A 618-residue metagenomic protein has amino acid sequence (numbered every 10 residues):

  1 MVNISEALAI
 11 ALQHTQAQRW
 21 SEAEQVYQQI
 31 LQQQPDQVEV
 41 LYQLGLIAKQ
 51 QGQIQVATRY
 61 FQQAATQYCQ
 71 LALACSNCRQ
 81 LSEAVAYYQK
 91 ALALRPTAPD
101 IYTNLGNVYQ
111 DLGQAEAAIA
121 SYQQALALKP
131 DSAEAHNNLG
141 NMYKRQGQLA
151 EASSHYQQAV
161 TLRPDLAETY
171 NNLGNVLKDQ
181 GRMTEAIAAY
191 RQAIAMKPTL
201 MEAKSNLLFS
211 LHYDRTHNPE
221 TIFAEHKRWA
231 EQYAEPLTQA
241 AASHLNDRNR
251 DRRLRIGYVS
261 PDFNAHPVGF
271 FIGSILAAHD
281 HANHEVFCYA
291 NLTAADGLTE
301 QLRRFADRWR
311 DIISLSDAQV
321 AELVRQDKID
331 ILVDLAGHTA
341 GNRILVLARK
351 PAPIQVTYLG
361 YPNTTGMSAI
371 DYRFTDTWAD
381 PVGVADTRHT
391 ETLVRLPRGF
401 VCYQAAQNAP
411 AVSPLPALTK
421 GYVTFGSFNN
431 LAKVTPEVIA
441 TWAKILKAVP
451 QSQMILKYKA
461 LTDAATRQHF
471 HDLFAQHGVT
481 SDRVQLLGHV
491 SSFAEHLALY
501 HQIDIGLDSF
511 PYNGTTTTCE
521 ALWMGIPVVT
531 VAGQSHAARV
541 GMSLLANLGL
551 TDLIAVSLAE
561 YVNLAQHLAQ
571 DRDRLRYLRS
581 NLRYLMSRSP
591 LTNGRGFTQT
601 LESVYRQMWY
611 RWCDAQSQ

Functional and structural regions predicted by a protein language model:
M1-Y422, A440, D472-S481, Q485-L486 (+6 more regions): Alpha-helical solenoid repeat scaffolds of the TPR/TPR-like class and their adjacent stem/linker regions that mediate
V259, F428-N429, K457, L487: Short hydrophobic "strand-cap" motifs at the C-terminus of beta-strands
I275-A278, P436-P450: Short hydrophobic signal-anchor/transmembrane segments that target glycosyltransferases and glycosylation machinery
N283-E285, A443-D472, Q476: A conserved nucleotide-sugar
A336-T339, L431, Y512-N513: Short glycine-rich anion-binding loops that position phosphate/pyrophosphate groups of nucleotides and phosphorylated
G426-E437: Substrate-binding clefts and catalytic carboxylate motifs of secreted carbohydrate-active enzymes
L507, A521: Donor-sugar nucleotide-binding helix/loop cap in glycosyltransferases
F510-N513, Q534: A short, acidic beta-alpha loop adjacent to the nucleotide-sugar donor pocket found in many GT-B and some GT-A
